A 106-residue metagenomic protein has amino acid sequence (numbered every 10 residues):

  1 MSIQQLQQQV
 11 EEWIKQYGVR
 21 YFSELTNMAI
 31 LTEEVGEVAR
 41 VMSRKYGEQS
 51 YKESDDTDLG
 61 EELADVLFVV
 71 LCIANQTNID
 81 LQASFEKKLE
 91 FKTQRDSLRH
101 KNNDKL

Functional and structural regions predicted by a protein language model:
M1-L63, L67-L106: Flexible "arm" and connector segments at domain edges
